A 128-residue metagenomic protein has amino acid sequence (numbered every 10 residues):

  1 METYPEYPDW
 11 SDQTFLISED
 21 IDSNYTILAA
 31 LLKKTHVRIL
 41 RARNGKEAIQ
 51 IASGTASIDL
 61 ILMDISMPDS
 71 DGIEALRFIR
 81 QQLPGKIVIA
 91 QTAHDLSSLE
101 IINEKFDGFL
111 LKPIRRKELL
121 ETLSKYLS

Functional and structural regions predicted by a protein language model:
M1-T14, R115-S128: Non-catalytic signal-transmission and effector/linker regions of two-component phosphorelay proteins
F15-E19, A42, I61: Conserved sequence signature across two-component system core domains
I21-L40, Y126: Two-component/phosphorelay signaling modules centered on CheY-like receiver
N44-E47, D71-E74: Acidic catalytic/metal-coordinating carboxylates
D64: Active-site residues of response regulator receiver
P68: The feature encodes the CheY-like receiver
E74, H94-F109, K117, E121: Alpha4 helix (beta4-alpha4-beta5 surface) of REC/receiver domains from two-component response regulators
I89-A93: Hydrophobic/aromatic residues positioned on beta-strands within the core alpha/beta folds
